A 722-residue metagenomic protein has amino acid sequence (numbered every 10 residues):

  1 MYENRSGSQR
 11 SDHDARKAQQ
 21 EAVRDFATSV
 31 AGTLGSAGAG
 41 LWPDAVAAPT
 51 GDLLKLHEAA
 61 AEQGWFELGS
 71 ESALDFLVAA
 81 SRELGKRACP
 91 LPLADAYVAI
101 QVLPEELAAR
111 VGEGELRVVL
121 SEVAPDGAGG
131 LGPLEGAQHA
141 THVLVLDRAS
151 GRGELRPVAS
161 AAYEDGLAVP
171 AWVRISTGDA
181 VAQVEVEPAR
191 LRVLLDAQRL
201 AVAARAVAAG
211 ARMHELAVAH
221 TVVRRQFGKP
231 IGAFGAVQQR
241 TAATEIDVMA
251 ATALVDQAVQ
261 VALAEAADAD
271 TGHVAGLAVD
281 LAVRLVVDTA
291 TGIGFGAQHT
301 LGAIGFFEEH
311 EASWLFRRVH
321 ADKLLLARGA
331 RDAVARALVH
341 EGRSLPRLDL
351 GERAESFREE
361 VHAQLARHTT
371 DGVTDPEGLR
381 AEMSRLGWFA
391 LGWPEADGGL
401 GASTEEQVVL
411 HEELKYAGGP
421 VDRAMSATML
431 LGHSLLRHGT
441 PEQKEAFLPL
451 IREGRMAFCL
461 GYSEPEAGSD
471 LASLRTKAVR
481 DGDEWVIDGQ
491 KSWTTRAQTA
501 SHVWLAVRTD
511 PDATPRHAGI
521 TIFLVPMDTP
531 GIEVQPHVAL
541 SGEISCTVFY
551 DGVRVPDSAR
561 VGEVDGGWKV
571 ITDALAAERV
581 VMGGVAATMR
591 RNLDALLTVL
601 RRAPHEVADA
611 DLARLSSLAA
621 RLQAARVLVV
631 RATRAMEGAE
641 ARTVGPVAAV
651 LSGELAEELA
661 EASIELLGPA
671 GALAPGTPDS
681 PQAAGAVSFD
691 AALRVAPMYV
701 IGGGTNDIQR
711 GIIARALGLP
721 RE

Functional and structural regions predicted by a protein language model:
Y2-A18, V98, A303-A366, T572 (+1 more regions): Glycine-rich phosphate/cofactor-binding loops in nucleotide/flavin-utilizing enzymes
Y2-S6, R10, G38-A47, Q226 (+5 more regions): C-terminal helix-coil-helix/basic helical segment that borders enzyme active sites and/or dimer interfaces and provides
Y2-T28, E164-M249, P346-E352, S356 (+5 more regions): Glycine-rich beta->alpha junctions and the first turn(s) of the following alpha-helix
R5, H13-R16, Q20, R24 (+11 more regions): Internal helix-loop-helix
E113-D126, G454-Y462: A short, Trp-centered hydrophobic/proline-enriched beta-strand micro-motif
E115, V119-S121, A128-G166, W172 (+2 more regions): A short core secondary-structure module
V143, T476-A478: A structural signal for short hydrophobic beta-strand segments in well-ordered beta-sheet cores
H214, K229-G342: Extended, hydrophobic interaction surfaces within ordered domains
